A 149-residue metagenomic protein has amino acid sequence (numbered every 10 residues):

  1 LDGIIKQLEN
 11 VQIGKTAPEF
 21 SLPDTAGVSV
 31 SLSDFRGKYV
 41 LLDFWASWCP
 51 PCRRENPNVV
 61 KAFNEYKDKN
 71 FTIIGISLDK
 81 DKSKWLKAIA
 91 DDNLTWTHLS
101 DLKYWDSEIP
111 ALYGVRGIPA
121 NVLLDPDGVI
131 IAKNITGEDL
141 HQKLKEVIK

Functional and structural regions predicted by a protein language model:
L1-P23, V28, S33-K38, N64 (+2 more regions): N-proximal helix/coil linker or "cap" segments that precede and/or mark the start of modular domains
E19-F20, F35, F44, F71 (+1 more regions): Conserved hydrophobic/aromatic "anchor" residues that stabilize well-ordered secondary structure elements
R36, F44-K61: Conserved redox-active cysteine motifs that mediate thiol-disulfide chemistry, especially di-cysteine Cys-X(1-2)-Cys
R36-K38, D68, L94, V115: Active-site acidic short loop of glycosyltransferases
Y39-V40, P119: Alpha/beta-hydrolase fold active-site loops
D43, I73-S77, L99: Short beta-strand segments
R54-D92, Y104-A111: Structural microenvironment flanking redox-active thiols in thiol-disulfide oxidoreductases
L94, D101-V147: Thiol/disulfide oxidoreductase modules built on the thioredoxin-like
